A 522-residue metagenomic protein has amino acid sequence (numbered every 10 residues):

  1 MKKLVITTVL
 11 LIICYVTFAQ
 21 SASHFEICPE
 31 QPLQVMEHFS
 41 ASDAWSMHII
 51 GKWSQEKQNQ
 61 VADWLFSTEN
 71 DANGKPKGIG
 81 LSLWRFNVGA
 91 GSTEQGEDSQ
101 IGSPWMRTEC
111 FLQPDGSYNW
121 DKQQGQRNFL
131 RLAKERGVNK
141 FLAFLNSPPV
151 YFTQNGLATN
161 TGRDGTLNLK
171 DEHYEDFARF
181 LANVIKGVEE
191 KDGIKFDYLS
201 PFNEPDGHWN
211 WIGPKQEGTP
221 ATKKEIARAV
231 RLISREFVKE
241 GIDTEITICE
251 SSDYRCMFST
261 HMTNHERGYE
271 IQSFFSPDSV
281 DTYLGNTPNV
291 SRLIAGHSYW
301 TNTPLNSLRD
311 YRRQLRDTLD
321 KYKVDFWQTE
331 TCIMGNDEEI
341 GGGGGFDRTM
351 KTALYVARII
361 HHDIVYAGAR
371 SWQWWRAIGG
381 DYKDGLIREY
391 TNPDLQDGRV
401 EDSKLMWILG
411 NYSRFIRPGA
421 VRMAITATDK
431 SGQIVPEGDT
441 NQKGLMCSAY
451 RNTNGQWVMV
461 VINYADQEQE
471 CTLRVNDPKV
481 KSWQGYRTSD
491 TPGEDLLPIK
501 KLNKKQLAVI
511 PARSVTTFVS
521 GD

Functional and structural regions predicted by a protein language model:
M1-A22: Bacterial Sec-dependent N-terminal signal peptides
A22-F196, Q216-K223, A227, R231 (+1 more regions): N-terminal catalytic cores of secreted or lumenal carbohydrate-active enzymes
E37-D43, S82-V88, S92, K140-F144 (+7 more regions): Structural recognition of the beta-strand scaffold that forms the well-ordered cores of secreted hydrolase catalytic
L145-P148, K186-K215, N289-R292, S298: Active-site groove signature of glycoside hydrolases
K186, Q216-I359, Y366: Noncatalytic carbohydrate-binding groove/subsite architecture in carbohydrate-active enzymes
D325-I416, A420-K430, I434-P436: Aromatic/acidic polysaccharide-binding cleft in carbohydrate-active enzymes
Q433-K479, R513: Carbohydrate-binding surface patches
P498-D522: C-terminal beta-strand-rich structural cap/linker in extracellular carbohydrate-active enzymes
